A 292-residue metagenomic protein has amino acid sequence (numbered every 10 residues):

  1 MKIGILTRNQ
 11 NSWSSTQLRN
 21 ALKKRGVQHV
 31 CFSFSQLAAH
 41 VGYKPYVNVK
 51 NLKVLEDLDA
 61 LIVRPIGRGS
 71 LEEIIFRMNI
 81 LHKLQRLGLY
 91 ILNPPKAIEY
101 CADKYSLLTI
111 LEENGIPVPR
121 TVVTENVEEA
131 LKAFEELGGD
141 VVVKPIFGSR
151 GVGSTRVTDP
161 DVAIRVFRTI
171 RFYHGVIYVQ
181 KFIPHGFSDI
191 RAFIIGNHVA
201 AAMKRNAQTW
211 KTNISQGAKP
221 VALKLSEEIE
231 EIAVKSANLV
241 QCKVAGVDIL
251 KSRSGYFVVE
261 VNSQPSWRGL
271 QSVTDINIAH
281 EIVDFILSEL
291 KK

Functional and structural regions predicted by a protein language model:
M1-G4: Extreme N-terminal starter segment of soluble prokaryotic enzymes
L6-R8, I195: Short hydrophobic segments within beta-strands
R8-R120: Conserved N-proximal alpha/beta basic substrate-recognition cap immediately N-terminal to, or forming the N-lobe
L111-E112, F134-V152, H174-H185: ATP-grasp fold ATP-binding core
N114-G138: Rossmann-like NAD(P)H-binding beta-loop-alpha module
V152-V240: Phosphate-binding site of ATP-dependent enzymes
E228-E231, K235-A245, I276-K292: Active-site "cap" helix and flanking loop/linker of ATP-utilizing ligase/carboxylase catalytic domains
K251-K292: C-terminal active-site "lid" helix and adjoining low-complexity regulatory extension at the edge of ATP-using catalytic
